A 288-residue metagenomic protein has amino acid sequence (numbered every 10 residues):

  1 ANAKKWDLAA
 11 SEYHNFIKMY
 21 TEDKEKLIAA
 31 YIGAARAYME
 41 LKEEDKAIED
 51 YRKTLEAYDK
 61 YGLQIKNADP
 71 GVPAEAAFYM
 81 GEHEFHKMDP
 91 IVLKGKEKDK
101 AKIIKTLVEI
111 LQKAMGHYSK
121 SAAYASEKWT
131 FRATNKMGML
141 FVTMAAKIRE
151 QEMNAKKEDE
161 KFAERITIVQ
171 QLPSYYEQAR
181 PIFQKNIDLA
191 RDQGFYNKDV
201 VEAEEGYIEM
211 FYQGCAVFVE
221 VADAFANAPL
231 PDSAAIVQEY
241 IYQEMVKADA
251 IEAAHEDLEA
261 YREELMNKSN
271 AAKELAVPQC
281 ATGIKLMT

Functional and structural regions predicted by a protein language model:
A1-T288: Acidic, polar-rich low-complexity tracts and alpha-helical solenoid repeat scaffolds
